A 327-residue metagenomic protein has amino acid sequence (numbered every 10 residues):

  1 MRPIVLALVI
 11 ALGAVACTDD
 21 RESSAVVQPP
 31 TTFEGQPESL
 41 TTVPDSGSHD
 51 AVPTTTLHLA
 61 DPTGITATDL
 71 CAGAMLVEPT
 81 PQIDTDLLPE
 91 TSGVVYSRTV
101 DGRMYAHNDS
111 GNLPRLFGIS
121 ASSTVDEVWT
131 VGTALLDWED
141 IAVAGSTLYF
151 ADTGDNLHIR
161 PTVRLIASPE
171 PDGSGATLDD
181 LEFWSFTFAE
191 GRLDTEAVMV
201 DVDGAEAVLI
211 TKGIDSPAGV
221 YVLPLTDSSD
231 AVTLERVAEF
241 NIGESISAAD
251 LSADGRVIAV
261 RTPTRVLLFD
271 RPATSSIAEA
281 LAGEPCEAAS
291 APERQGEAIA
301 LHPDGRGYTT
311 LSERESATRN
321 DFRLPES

Functional and structural regions predicted by a protein language model:
M1-A14: Sec-dependent bacterial lipoprotein signal peptides
C17-S327: Sequence/structural signature of beta-propeller domains
